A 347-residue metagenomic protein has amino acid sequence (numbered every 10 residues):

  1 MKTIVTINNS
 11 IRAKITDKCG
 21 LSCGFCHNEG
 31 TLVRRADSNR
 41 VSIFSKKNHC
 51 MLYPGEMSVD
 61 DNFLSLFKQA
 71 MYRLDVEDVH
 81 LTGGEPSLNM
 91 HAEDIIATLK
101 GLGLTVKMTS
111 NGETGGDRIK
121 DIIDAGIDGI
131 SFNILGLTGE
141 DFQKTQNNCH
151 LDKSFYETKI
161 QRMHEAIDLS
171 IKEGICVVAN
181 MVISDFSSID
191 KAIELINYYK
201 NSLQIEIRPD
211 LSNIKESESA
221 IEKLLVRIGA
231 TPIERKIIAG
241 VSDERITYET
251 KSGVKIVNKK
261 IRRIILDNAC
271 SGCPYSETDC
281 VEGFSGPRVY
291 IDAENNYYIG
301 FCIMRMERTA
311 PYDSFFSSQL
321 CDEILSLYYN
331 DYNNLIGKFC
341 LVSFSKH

Functional and structural regions predicted by a protein language model:
M1-D61, L74: Canonical Radical SAM [4Fe-4S] cluster-binding loop centered on the CxxxCxxC motif and its immediate flanking residues
N9-A13, V79-L81, V106-M108, I130-F132 (+2 more regions): Hydrophobic faces of well-ordered beta-strands that scaffold small-molecule active sites in alpha/beta enzyme cores
H27, M71-Y72, E93-G103, I123 (+1 more regions): Surface-exposed amphipathic alpha-helices with a cationic face
V33-K46, C50-L66, G84-G129, I134-D141 (+3 more regions): Canonical radical SAM enzyme core domain
N39-R40, C50, L135-S271: Radical SAM enzyme [4Fe-4S]-AdoMet core and its adjacent flexible, acidic and glycine-rich loops/tails across
F67-D75: Catalytic domains of carbohydrate-active enzymes, especially glycoside hydrolases
S212-H347: Accessory C-terminal segments flanking Radical SAM cores
